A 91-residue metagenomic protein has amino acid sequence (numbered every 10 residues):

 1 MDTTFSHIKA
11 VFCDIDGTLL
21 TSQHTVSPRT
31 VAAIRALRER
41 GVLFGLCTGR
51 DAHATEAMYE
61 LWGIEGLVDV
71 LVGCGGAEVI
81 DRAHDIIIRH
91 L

Functional and structural regions predicted by a protein language model:
M1-D2, I8, L19, A54-T55 (+1 more regions): Short secondary-structure boundary micro-motifs
M1-I15, R35, E39: Non-catalytic pre-domain segments flanking phosphatase-related domains
C13, L20, I80-D81: Hydrophobic alpha-helical segments, especially N-terminal targeting/anchoring helices
L19-L20, L46: Generic leucine side-chain signal with a strong bias for well-ordered alpha-helical environments
S22-V26: Conserved ATPase-coupling elements of RecA-like P-loop NTPase cores
P28-L91: Active-site phosphate-binding/coordination module
